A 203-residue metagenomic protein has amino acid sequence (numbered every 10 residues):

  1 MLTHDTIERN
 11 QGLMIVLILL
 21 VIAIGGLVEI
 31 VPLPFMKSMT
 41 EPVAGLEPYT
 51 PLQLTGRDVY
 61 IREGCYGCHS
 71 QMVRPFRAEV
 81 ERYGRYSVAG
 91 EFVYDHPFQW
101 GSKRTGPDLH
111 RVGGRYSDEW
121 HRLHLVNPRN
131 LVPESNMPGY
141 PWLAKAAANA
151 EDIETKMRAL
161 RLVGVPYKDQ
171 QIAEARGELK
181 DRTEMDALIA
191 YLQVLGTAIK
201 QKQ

Functional and structural regions predicted by a protein language model:
M1-G12, R62-M72, H96-G106: Charged, low-complexity, helix/coiled-coil-prone segments
M1-Y49, V163-K168, I189-Q203: Post-cleavage N-terminal segment of exported redox proteins
M14-I24, E81-M185: Electron-transfer interface patches adjacent to heme c in soluble/periplasmic c-type cytochromes and di-/multiheme
V31-S38, E63-G67, M72, F76 (+2 more regions): A generic secondary-structure signal for well-formed alpha-helical elements
P32-L46, P51-L54, S70, Y86-Q99: Sequence context of c-type cytochrome heme-c attachment sites
K37-I61, V73-V80, T105, A175-E178 (+2 more regions): Electrostatic cytochrome c docking/interface patches
G56, R62-Q71, H121, L188-L192: The canonical Cys-X-X-Cys-His
C68, E134-G139, I199-Q203: Surface-exposed patches in mature extracellular/periplasmic domains of secreted proteins
